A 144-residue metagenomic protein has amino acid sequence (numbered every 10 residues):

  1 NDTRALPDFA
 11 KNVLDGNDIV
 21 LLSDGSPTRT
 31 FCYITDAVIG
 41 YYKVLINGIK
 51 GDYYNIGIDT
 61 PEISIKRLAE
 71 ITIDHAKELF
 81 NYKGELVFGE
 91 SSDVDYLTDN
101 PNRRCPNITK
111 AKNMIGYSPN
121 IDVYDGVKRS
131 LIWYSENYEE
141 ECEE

Functional and structural regions predicted by a protein language model:
N1-A5, P27-T28: Flexible, glycine-rich beta-alpha linker
K11-E144: C-terminal substrate-binding subdomain of Rossmann-fold SDR/epimerase-dehydratase oxidoreductases
